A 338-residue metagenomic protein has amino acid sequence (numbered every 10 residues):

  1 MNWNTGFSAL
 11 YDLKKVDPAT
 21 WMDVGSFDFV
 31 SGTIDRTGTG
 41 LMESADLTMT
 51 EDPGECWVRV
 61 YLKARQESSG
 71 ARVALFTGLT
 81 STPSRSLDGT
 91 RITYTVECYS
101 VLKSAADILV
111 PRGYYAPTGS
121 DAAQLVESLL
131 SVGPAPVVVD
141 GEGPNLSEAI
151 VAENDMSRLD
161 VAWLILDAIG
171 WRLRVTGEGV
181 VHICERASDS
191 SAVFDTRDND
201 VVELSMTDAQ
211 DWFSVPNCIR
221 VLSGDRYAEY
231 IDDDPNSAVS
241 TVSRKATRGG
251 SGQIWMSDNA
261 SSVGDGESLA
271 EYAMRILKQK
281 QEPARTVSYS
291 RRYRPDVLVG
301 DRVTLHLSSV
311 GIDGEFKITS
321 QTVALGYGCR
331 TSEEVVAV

Functional and structural regions predicted by a protein language model:
M1-K14, W163, G177, E185-G328 (+1 more regions): Acidic, small/polar-enriched beta strand-loop surface segments
P18-W21, G70-R72, V310: Residue-level signal for glycine
M22-V60, S104-L109, A116-S120, Y293-D296: Extracellular/virion structural assembly segments
F29, M42-S44, L75, R91-T93 (+4 more regions): Extracytoplasmic
G32-D52, R91-S104, I165, V221 (+3 more regions): Oligomerization/assembly interface segments of phage tail-like spikes and tubes
G38-G40, L47, C98, P111-V138 (+3 more regions): Amphipathic, non-transmembrane alpha-helical segments in extracytoplasmic/periplasmic proteins
T50-P136, V335: Surface-exposed cap/loop segments at beta↔alpha junctions
D88-A105, D140-P216, R220: Short beta-strand-centered interaction patches in the first periplasmic/extracellular domains of large envelope
